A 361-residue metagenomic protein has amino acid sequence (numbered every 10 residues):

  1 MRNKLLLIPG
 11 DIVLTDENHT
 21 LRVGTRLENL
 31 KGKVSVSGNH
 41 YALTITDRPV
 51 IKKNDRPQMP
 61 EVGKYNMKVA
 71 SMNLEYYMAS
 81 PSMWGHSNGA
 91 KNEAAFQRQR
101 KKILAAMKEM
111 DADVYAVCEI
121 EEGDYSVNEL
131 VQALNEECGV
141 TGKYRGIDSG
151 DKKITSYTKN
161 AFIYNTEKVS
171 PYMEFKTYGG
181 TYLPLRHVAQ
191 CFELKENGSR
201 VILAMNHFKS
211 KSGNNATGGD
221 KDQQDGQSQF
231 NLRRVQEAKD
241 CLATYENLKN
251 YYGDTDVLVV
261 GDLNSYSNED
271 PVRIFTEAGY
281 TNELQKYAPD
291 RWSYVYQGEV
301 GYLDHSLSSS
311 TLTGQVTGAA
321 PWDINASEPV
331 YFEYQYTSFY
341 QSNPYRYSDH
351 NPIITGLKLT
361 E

Functional and structural regions predicted by a protein language model:
M1-E17, M83-A94, N214-L232, K286 (+2 more regions): Surface-exposed intrinsically disordered loops and tails
M1-G85, G89-K101, E136-E137, G180 (+2 more regions): Extended non-catalytic accessory segments flanking core domains
D11-R56, G123, T166-L194, L242-L258 (+1 more regions): Metal-dependent phosphoester-hydrolase catalytic domains
E17-N18, P57-M59, H86-F96, A105 (+6 more regions): Second-shell loop/turn segments in exported
E61-V69, M78, E167-S170, L185-Q224 (+1 more regions): Beta-strand-turn-beta hairpins that frame and shape the catalytic cleft of phosphate-ester-processing enzymes
L74, E119-I120, N206-F208, D262-L263: Active-site metal-binding loops of divalent metal-dependent hydrolases
Q99-I103, A116, G123-L130, K159 (+5 more regions): Stable alpha-helical elements in mature extracytoplasmic
R100-T181, T276-L284: Active-site surface patch of divalent metal-dependent phosphodiester/phosphate bond hydrolases
